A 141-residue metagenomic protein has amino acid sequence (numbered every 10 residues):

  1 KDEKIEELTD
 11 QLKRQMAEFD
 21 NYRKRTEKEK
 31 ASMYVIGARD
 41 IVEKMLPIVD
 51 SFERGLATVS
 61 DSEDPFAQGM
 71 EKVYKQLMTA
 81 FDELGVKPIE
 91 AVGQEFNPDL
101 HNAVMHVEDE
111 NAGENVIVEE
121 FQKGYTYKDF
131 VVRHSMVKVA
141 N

Functional and structural regions predicted by a protein language model:
K1-E53: Charge-rich, N-proximal long alpha-helical rod segments
S51-N141: Structured alpha/beta interaction-core segments
